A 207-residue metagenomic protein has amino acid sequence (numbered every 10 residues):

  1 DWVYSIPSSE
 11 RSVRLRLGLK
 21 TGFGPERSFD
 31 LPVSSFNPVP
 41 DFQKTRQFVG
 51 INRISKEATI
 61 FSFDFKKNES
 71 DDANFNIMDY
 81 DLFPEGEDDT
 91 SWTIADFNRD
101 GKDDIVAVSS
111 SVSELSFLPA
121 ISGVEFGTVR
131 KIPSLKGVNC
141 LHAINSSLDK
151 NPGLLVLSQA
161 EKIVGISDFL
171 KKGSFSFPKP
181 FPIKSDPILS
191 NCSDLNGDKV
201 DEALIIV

Functional and structural regions predicted by a protein language model:
D1-I6, Q47-R53, I105-V108, L154-L157 (+1 more regions): Hydrophobic beta-strand segments that make up the repeating blades of beta-propeller and related beta-repeat
S8-E10, F42-K44, R53-S55, R99 (+6 more regions): Short strand-connecting beta-turns/loops that link adjacent beta-strands
E10-R27, E57-N76, S113-R130, I163-F177: Beta-propeller blade repeat segments, especially FG-GAP/WD-type strand-to-loop junctions in 6- to 7-bladed propeller
S28-P32, D81-E87, K131-K136, P180-S185: Surface loop/turn motifs at the tips and blade-to-blade linkers of beta-strand repeat domains
S34-G50, D88-R99, N139-S147, P152 (+2 more regions): Beta-propeller blade termini
D41-F42, F48-D71, I77, P84 (+1 more regions): Solenoidal tandem-repeat scaffolds enriched in leucines and small polar residues
F97, I105-V106, F126, I132 (+5 more regions): Fold-core signature of tandem repeat domains
P133-S134, N139-C140, Q159-K162, P178-L189 (+1 more regions): Eukaryotic tandem repeat interaction scaffolds
